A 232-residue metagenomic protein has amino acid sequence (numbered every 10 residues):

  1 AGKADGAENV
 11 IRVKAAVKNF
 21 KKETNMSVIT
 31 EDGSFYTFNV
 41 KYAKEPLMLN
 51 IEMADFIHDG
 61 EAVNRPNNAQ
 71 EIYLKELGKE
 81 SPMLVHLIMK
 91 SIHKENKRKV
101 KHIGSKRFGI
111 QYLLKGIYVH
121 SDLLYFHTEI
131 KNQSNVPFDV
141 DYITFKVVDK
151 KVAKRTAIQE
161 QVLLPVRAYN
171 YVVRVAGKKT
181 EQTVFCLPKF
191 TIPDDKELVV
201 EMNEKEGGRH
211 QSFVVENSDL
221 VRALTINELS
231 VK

Functional and structural regions predicted by a protein language model:
A1-V100, S105-K232: A general "mature secreted/periplasmic domain" signal
